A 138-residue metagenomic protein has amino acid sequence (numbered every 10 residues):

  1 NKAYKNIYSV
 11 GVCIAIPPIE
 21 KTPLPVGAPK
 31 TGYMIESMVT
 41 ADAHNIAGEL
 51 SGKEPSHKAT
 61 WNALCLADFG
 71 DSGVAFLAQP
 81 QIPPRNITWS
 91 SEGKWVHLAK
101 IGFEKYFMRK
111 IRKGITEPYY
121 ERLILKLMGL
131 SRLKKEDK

Functional and structural regions predicted by a protein language model:
N1-I16, G48-S56, G102-K126: Noncatalytic linker/hinge segments flanking ATPase motor cores
N1-S37: FAD-site-proximal beta/loop scaffold in flavoenzymes
N1-S9, D71-I87: FAD-binding beta-loop-beta segment adjacent to the flavin cofactor pocket
N6, D42, A63-C65: A short pocket-lining beta-strand/turn micro-motif at the edge of beta-sheets
T31-W61: Internal hydrophobic alpha-helix adjacent to the cofactor/substrate pocket in enzyme cavities
H57-A75: Flavin (FAD/FMN) cofactor-binding core of flavoprotein oxidoreductases
F76-K138: C-terminal auxiliary extensions adjacent to catalytic cores
